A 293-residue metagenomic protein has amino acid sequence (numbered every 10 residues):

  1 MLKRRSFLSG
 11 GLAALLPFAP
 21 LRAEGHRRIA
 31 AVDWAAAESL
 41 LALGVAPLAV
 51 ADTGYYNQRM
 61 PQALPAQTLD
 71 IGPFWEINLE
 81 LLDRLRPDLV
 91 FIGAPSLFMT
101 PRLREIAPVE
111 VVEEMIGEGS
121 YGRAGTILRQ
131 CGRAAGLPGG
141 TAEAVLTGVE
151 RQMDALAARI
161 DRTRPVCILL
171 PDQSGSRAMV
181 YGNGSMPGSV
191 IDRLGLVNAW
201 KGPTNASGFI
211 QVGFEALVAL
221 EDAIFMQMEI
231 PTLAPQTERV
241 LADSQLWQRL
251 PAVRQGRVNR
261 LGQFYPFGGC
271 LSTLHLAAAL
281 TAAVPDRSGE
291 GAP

Functional and structural regions predicted by a protein language model:
M1-L2, S6-A23: N-terminal export signals
R27, V32, G122-R123, R129 (+1 more regions): Structured C-terminal subdomain patch of bacterial secreted/periplasmic proteins
R27-L43, P138-G195: Basic- and aromatic-lined ligand-binding clefts that recognize polyanionic substrates
R28, W34-L81, L85, P95: A short, structured surface patch at a secondary-structure boundary
Y55-Q58, V180-G208: Alpha-helical, coiled-coil/dimerization segments enriched in small aliphatic residues
I71-L79, T204-F214: Short helix-initiation/N-cap motifs at beta->coil->alpha
R86-I92, L217, E221-F225: Proline-aspartate-enriched helix->loop->beta-strand connector
V112-Q130, R164-G188, L233-Q236: Extracytoplasmic ligand-binding site segments that recognize negatively charged/polar headgroups
